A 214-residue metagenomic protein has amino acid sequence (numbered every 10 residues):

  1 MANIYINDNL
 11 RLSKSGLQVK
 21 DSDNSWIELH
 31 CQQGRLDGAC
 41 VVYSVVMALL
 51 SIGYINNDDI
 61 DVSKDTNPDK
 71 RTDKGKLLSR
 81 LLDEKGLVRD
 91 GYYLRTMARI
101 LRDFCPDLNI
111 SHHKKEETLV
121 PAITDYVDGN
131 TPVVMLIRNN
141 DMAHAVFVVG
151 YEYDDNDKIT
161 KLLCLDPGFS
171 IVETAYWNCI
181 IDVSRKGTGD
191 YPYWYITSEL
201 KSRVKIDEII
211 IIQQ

Functional and structural regions predicted by a protein language model:
M1-L87: Active-site-adjacent structural segments surrounding the nucleophilic cysteine of cysteine proteases and isopeptidases
R35, A39, Y43, Y92 (+3 more regions): Short, well-structured alpha-helical interface segments that form or flank functional binding sites
A48, I52, L101-C105, Y126-V127: Hydrophobic, Leu/Ile/Phe/Ala-enriched alpha-helical segments that form helix-helix packing faces
N67-P121: Papain-like cysteine protease catalytic cores
G86-R89, Y93, K115, N140 (+3 more regions): Alpha-helix N-cap/loop-to-helix boundary motif
S111-L165: Active-site-adjacent substructure of cysteine-protease-like catalytic cores
Y151-Q214: Noncatalytic regulatory segments and standalone regulatory/sensor domains
